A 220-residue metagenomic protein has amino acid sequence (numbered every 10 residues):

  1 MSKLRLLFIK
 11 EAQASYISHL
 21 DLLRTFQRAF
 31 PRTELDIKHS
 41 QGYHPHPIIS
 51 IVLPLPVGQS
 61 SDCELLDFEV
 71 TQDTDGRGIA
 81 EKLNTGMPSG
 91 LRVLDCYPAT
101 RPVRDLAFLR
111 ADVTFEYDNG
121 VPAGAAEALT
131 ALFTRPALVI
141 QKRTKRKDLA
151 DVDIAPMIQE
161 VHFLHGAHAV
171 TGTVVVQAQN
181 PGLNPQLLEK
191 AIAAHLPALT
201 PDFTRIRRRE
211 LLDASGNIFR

Functional and structural regions predicted by a protein language model:
S2, L7-I9, Q13, I17 (+1 more regions): Extended, well-folded interaction surfaces typified by the phenylalanyl-tRNA synthetase beta subunit core
F8-K10, F68-T74, V113-N119, V174-N180: Short beta-strand-to-loop capping motifs
Q13-S15, L23, Q27-R32, D36-Q41 (+2 more regions): Short Lys/Arg-rich amphipathic alpha-helical segments
S15-L20, D73, R77-G78, A123 (+1 more regions): Ordered, soluble secondary-structure elements with a strong preference for glycine-centered loop motifs and nearby
I37-V70, T100-P102: Short, charge-patterned binding micro-sites
D62-T114: Ordered, amphipathic secondary-structure segments that act as subunit-interaction surfaces in large macromolecular
G78-M87, A123-R135, L188-E189: Short amphipathic alpha-helices in soluble, non-transmembrane regions that often serve as interface/regulatory elements
T134-R220: Core RNA-modification/binding signature centered on pseudouridine synthases
